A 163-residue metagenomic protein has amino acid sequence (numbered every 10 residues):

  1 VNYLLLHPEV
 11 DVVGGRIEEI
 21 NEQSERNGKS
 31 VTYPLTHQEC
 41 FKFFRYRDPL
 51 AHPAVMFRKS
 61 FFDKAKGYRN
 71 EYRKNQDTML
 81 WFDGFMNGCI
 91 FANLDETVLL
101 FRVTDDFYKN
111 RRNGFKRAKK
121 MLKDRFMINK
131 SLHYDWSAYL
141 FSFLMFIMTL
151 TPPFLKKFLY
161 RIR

Functional and structural regions predicted by a protein language model:
V1-N27: Conserved donor NDP-sugar-binding/catalytic core segment of glycosyltransferases
L6, A51, L150-T151: Selective for proline/serine-rich intrinsically disordered segments in cytosolic/nuclear regulatory regions
L6-E9, K64-G67, M86, M127-S131: Secondary-structure boundary motif
G15, N21-Q23, Y33-F115: Conserved nucleotide-sugar donor-binding catalytic segment
M79-F82, M86, F91-R163: C-terminal subregions of glycosyltransferases and related glycan-biosynthesis enzymes
